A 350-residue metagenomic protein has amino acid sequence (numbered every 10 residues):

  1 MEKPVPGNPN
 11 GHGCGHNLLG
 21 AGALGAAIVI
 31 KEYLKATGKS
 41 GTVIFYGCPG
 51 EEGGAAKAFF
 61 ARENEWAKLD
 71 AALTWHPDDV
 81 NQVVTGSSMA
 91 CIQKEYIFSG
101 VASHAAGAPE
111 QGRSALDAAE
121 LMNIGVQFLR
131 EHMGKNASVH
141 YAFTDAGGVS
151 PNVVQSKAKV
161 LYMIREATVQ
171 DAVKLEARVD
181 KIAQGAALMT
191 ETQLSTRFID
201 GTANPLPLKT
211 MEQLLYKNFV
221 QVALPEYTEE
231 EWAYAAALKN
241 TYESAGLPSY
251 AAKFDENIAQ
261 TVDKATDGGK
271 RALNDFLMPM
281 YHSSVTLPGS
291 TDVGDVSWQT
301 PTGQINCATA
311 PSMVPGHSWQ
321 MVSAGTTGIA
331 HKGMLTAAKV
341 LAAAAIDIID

Functional and structural regions predicted by a protein language model:
M1-G13, S99-S103, F276-M280, S318-T327: Glycine/charged-rich beta-loop-alpha catalytic/anionic-binding loops adjacent to active sites
E2-G11, N17-L18, L34-Q155, R165: Histidine/acidic-residue-rich, glycine-tolerant segments that coordinate divalent metal ions
G13-I30: Active-site alpha-helical elements of protease catalytic centers
G22-G25, E52, P288: Short secondary-structure boundary/capping elements
G25, A55-F59, E110, K174 (+1 more regions): Generic recognition of short, well-ordered alpha-helical segments
L116, E120-D350: Metal-dependent amide/peptide-bond hydrolase catalytic core, centered on the "pita-bread" metallohydrolase fold
